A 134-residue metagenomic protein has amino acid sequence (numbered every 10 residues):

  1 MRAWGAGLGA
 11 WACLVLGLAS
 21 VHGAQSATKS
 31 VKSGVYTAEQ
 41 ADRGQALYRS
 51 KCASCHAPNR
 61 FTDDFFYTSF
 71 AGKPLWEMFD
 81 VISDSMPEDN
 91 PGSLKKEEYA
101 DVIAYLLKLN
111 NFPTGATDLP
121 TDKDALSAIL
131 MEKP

Functional and structural regions predicted by a protein language model:
M1-W4: N-terminal secretory signal peptides that target proteins for export/translocation
G7-A19: Bacterial N-terminal signal peptides
H22-L47: Electrostatic cytochrome c docking/interface patches
A38, F65-D80, P87-A100, L109 (+1 more regions): Electron-transfer interface patches adjacent to heme c in soluble/periplasmic c-type cytochromes and di-/multiheme
G44, Y48-P58, V102, L106: The canonical Cys-X-X-Cys-His
H56, M86, L107-N111: Short alpha-helix boundary/capping elements
F61-T62: Short, non-ligating residues that shape and space the ligands of small metal-coordination modules and catalytic
L94-P134: Flexible coil segments in periplasmic/lumen-exposed cytochrome c-class electron-transfer proteins
